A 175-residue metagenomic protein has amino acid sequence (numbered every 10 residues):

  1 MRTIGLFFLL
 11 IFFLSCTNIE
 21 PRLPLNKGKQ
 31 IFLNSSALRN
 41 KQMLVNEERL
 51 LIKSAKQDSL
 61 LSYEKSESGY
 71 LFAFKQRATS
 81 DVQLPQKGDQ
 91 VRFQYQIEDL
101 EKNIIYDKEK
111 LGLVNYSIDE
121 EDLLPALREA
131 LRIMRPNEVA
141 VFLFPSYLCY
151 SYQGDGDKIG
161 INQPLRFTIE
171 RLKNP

Functional and structural regions predicted by a protein language model:
M1-C16: Sec-dependent bacterial lipoprotein signal peptides
C16-P175: Cross-family detector of peptidyl-prolyl cis-trans isomerase
